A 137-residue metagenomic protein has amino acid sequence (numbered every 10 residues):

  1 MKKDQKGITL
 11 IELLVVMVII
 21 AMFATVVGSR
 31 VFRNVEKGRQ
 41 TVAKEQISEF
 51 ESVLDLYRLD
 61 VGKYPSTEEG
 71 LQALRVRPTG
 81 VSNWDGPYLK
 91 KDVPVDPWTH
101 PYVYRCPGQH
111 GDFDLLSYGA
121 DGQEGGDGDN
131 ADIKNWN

Functional and structural regions predicted by a protein language model:
D4-V31: N-terminal single-pass transmembrane signal-anchor helix
G28, R33, E69, V76: Phosphate-coordinating loops and pocket residues in cytosolic domains that bind phosphorylated ligands
R33, K37-T41, S52-L56, V61 (+4 more regions): Short, surface-exposed interaction loops/tails
A43-I47: Hydrophobic positions in long alpha-helices of the protein kinase catalytic C-lobe
K63-S66: Activation segment of protein kinase catalytic domains
